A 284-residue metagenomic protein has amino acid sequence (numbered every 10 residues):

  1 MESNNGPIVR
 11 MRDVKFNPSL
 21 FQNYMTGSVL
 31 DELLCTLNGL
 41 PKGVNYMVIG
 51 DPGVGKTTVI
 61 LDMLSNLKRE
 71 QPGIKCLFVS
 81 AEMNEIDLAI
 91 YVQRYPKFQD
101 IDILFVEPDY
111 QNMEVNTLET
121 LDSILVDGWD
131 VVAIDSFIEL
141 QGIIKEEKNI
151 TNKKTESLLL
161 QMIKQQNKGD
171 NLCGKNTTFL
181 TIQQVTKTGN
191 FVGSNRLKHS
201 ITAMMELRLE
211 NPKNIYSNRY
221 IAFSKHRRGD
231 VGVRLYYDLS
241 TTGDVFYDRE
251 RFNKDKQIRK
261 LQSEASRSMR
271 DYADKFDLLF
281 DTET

Functional and structural regions predicted by a protein language model:
E2-L34: N-terminal pre-Walker A segment at the start of P-loop NTPase domains
C35-G43: Phosphate-binding P-loop
G39-L40, L67-Q71, Y95-F98, S123-D127 (+2 more regions): Conserved catalytic network of the ASCE P-loop NTPase/AAA+ motor domain
K42-E119: Conserved P-loop
M47, V131-D135, L180: Structural motif
I49, K164-R270: Phosphate-binding/switch region of NTP-binding enzymes
P108-K175: Phosphate-binding/switch loop-helix module in NTP-utilizing enzymes
M269-T284: Short acidic DE-rich linear segments
